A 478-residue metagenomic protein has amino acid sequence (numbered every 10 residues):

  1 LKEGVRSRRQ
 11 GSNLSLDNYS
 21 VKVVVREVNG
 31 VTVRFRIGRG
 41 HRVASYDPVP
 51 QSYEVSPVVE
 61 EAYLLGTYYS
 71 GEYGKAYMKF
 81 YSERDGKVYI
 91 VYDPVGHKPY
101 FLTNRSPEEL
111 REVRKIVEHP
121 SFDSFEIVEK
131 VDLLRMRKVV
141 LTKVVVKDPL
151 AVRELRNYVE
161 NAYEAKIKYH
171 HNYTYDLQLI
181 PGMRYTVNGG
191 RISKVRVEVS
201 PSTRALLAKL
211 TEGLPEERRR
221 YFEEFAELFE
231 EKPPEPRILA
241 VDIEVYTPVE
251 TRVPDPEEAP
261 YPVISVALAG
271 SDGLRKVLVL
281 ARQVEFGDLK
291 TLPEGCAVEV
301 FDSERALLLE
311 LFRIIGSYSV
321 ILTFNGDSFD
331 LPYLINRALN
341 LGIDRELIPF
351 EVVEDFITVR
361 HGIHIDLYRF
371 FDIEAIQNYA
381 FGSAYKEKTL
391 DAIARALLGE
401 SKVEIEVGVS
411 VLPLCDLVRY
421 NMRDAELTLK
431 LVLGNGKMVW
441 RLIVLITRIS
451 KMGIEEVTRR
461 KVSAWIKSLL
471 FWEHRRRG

Functional and structural regions predicted by a protein language model:
L1-M136: Long, charged/polar, low-complexity intrinsically disordered N-terminal extensions that precede catalytic
G4-D47, P181-L207, G408-G478: Common nucleic-acid-contacting/processivity interface regions adjacent to the catalytic cores of nucleic-acid enzymes
S12-Y46, R135-P236: N-terminal accessory regions of nucleic-acid-interacting proteins
R105-S106, S124-R153, E285-A384: Conserved DEDDh/DEDDy metal-dependent 3′-5′ exonuclease domain
P120, E231-L239, I243-N325: Conserved non-catalytic scaffold segment of RNase H-like nuclease domains
V144, G316-S328, F370-K461: Acidic, Mg2+-coordinating catalytic module of metal-dependent nucleases/exonucleases that use a two-metal-ion mechanism
K209-V249, E351, D355, W472 (+1 more regions): Extended, Lys/Arg-enriched charged tracts that mediate electrostatic binding to polyanionic substrates
S271-L274, N340-L347, M438: Secondary-structure transition/capping motifs at alpha-helix termini and the adjoining loop/turn into the next element
